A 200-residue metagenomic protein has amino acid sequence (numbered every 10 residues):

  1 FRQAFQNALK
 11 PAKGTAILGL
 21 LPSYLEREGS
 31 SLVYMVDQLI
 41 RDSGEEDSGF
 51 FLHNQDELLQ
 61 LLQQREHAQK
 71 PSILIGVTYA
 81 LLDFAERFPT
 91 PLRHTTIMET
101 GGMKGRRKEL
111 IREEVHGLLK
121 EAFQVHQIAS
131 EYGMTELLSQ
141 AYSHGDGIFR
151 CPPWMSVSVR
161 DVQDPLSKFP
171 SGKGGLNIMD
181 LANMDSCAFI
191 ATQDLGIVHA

Functional and structural regions predicted by a protein language model:
F1-P11: Conserved structural elements of the adenylate-forming
Q3-A4, Y24-R27: A short acidic, glycine/proline-enriched capping/turn motif at secondary-structure boundaries, especially helix N-cap
K13-G14, G29, Q38-A200: Active-site glycine/GP-rich loop and adjacent strand/helix microenvironment that borders small-molecule binding pockets
T15-P22: Short hydrophobic beta-strand segments
P22-L25, V77: Short beta->alpha junction loops/turns
M35: Extended acidic/charged loop-beta regions that coordinate divalent cations and stabilize anionic phosphate/carboxylate
